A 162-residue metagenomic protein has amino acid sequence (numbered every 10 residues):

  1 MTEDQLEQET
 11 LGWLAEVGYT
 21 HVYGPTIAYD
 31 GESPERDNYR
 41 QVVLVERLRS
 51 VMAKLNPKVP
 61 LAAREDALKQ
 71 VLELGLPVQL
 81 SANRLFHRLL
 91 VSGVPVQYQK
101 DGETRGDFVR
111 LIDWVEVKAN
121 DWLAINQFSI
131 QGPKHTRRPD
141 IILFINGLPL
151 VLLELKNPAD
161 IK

Functional and structural regions predicted by a protein language model:
M1-K162: An alpha-helical interface "stripe"
